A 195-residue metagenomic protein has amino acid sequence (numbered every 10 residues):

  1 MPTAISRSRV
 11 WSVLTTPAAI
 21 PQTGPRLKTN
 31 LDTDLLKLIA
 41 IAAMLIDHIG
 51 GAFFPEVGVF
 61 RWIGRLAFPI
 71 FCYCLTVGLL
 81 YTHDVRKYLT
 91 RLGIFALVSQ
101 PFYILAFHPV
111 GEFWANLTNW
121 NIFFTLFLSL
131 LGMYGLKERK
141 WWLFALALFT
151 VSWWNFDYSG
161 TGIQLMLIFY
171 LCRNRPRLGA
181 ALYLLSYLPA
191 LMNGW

Functional and structural regions predicted by a protein language model:
A4-W195: Alpha-helical transmembrane segments and their immediate juxtamembrane cytosolic regions
